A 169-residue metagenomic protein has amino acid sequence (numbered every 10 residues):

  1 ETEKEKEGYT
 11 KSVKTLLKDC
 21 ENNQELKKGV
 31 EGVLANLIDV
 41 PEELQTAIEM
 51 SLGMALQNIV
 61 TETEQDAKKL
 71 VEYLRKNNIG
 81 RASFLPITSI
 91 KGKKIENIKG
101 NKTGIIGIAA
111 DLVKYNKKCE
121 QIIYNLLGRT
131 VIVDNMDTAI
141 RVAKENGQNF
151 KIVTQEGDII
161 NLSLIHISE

Functional and structural regions predicted by a protein language model:
T2-E169: Hinge-like oligomerization/junction regions that interrupt long coiled-coil arms in large cytoskeletal
